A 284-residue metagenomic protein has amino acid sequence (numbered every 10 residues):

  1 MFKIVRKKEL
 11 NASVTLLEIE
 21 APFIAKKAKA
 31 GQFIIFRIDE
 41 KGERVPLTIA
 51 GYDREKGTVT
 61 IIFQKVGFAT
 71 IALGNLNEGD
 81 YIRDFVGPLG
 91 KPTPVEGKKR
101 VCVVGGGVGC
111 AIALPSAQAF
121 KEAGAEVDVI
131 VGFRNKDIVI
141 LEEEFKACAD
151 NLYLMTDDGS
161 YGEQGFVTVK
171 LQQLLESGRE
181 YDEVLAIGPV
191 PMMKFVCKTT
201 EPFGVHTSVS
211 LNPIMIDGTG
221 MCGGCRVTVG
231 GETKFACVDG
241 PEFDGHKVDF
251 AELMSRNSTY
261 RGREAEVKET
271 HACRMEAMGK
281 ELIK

Functional and structural regions predicted by a protein language model:
M1-E78: Ferredoxin-reductase
R6, G51, L154-T156, V209 (+1 more regions): Structural signal for conserved beta-strand scaffold positions within catalytic alpha/beta enzyme cores
F36, D84-F85, V227: A generic structural signal for residues embedded in beta-strands
G42-G51, L89-K99, C237: Short, Lys/Arg- and Gly-enriched loop/turn segments at beta-strand edges
I71-I216: FNR/FR-type flavoprotein reductase catalytic core
I112, V190-P191, N212-E242, H271-E276: Local cysteine-cluster metal-coordination motifs and their immediate loop/turn environment, predominantly Fe-S cluster
F235-D239, F243-K284: Short Fe-S-cluster ligation motifs
